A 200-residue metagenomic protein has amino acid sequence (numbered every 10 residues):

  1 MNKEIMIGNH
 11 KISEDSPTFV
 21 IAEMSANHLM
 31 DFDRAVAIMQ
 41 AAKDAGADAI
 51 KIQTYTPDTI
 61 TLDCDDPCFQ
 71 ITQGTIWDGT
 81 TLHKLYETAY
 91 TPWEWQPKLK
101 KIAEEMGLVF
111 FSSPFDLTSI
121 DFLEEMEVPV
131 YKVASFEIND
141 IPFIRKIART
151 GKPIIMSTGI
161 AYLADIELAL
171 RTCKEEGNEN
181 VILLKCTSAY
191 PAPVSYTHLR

Functional and structural regions predicted by a protein language model:
M1-I21: N-terminal amphipathic alpha-helix/helix-capping segment at the start of soluble metabolic enzymes
V20-A22, I50-I52, F110-S112, Y131-V133 (+2 more regions): Hydrophobic faces of well-ordered beta-strands that scaffold small-molecule active sites in alpha/beta enzyme cores
I21-R34, Y86-T88, V109-F111: Active-site mouth loops of central-metabolism enzymes
A37-Q53: Catalytic domains of carbohydrate-active enzymes, especially glycoside hydrolases
A49-T88: Glycine-rich, proline-tolerant flexible connector loops at the mouths of alpha/beta enzymes
I76-S135: Active-site beta->alpha loop and helix N-cap motifs at the rims of alpha/beta catalytic domains
P142-V194: Conserved anion-binding
T197-R200: Conserved small/polar residues in nucleotide/adenosyl-binding loops
